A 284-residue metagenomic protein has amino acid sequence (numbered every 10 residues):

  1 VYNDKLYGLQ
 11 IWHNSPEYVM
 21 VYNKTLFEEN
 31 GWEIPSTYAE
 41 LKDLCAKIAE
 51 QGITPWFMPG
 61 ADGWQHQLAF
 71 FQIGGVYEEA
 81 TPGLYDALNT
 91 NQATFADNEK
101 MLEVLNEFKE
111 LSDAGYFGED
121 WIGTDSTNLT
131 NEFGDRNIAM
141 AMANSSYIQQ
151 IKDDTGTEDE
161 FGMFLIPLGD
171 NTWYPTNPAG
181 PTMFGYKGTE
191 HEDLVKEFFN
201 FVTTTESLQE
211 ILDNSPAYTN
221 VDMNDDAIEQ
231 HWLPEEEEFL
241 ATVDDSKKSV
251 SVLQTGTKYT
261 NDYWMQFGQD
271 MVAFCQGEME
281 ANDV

Functional and structural regions predicted by a protein language model:
V1, Y77-E103, D153-G156, L165-T176 (+1 more regions): Short, solvent-exposed loop/beta-turn-alpha elements that line the ligand-binding surface or hinge of extracytoplasmic
V1-V19, E33, K42, I48 (+4 more regions): Hinge/lid segment of periplasmic solute-binding proteins
Y2-I34, G60-N89, N177-Y186, D262-V272: Periplasmic solute-binding protein
L26-F27, A46-Q51, T127-N137, A141 (+2 more regions): Short helices/loops that flank or line small-molecule/ion binding pockets
E29-N30, A114, D153-A217, V252 (+2 more regions): Extracytoplasmic/periplasmic substrate-recognition and gating elements
Y38-D43, D120-G134: Short helix-initiation/N-cap motifs at beta->coil->alpha
C45-K47, T90-W121: Glycine-centered hinge/linker elements that transmit conformational signals in sensory and ligand-binding systems
T176-N177, T219-M223, E237-V284: C-terminal capping/gating helix-and-loop segments adjacent to ligand/active sites or protein-protein/ligand interfaces
